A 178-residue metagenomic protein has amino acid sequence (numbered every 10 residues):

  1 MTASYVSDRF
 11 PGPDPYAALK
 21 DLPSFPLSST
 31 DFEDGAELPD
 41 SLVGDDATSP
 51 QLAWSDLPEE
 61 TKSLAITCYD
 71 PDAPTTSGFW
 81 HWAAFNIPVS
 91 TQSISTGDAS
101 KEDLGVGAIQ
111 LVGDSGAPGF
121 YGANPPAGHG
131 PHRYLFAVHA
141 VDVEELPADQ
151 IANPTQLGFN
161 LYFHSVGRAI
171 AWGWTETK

Functional and structural regions predicted by a protein language model:
M1-K178: N-terminus-centered regions that define maturation/targeting leaders and the start of the first functional domain
